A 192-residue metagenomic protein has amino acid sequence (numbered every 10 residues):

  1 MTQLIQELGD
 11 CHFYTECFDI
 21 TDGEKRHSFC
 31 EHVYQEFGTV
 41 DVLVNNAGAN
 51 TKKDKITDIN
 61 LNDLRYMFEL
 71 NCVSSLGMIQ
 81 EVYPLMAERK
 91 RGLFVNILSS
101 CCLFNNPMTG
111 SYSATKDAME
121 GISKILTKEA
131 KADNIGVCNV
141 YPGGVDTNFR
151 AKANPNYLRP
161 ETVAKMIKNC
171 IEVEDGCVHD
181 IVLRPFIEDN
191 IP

Functional and structural regions predicted by a protein language model:
C17-S28, L61: The beta1-alpha1 cofactor-binding region of Rossmann-like NAD(H)/NADP(H)-dependent oxidoreductases
D54-I56, D63-R65: Substrate-binding pocket helix/loop in short-chain dehydrogenase/reductase
I59, N105-S113, I125, A153-N154: Active-site loop-to-helix junction immediately N-terminal to the catalytic Tyr of the SDR YXXXK motif in Rossmann-fold
I79, T115: Active-site helix of classical SDR
S99: Residue(s) in the substrate-gating loop at a strand-loop-helix junction that position the organic substrate next
F104, I125-I135: Active-site-adjacent segment of SDR/Rossmann-fold oxidoreductases
N139-V140, N154-I191: C-terminal helical subdomain
